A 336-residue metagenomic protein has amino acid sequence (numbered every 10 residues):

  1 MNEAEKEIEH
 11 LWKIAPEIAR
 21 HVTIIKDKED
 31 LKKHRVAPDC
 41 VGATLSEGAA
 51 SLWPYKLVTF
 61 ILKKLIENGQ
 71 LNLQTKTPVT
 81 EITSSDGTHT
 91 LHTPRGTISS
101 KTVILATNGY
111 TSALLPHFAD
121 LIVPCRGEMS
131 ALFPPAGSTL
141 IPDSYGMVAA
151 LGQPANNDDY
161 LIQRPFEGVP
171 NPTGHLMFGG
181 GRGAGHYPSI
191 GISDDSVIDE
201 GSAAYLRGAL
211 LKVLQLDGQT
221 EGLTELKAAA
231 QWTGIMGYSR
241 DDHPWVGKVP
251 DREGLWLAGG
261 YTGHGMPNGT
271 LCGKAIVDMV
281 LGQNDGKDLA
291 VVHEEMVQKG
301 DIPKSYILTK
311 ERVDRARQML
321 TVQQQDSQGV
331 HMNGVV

Functional and structural regions predicted by a protein language model:
M1-K64: Rossmann-like flavin
R20-T23, N72, K227: Conserved beta-strand segments of alpha/beta enzyme cores
I25-K32, Q70-H89: A conserved short coil-to-beta-strand element within the FAD-binding core of flavoproteins
E47, P78-I98, V103, T107: Conserved beta-strand-loop-beta-strand element in the redox core of flavoprotein oxidoreductases
D86-H89, Y238, D242-W245, V249-V336: C-terminal lid/capping helical subdomain adjacent to the catalytic/cofactor pocket in oxidative enzymes
T93-S144: Central helical "cap/lid" subdomain
G109, P135, K212, L216 (+1 more regions): Short, well-ordered loop/turn and helix-capping segments at boundaries between secondary-structure elements and domains
H117, L121-I122, A136-G254: Active-site lid/adjacent beta-loop-alpha segment flanking the redox-cofactor pocket in flavoenzymes
